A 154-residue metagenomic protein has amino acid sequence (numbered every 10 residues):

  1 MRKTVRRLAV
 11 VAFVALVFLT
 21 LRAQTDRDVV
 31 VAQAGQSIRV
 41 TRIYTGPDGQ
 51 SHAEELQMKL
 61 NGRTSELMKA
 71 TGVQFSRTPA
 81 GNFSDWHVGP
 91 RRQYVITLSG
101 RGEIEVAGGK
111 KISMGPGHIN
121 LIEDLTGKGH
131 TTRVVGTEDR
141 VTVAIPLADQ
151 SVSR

Functional and structural regions predicted by a protein language model:
M1-V10: Bacterial N-terminal signal peptides that target proteins for export
A9-F18: Bacterial N-terminal signal peptides
Q24-G72, P79: N-terminal secretory signal peptides
Q57-N61, T71-G89, D124-T126, D149 (+1 more regions): Conserved short histidine dyad/triad with adjacent acidic residue
F83-S84, R101-E105, I119: Short beta-strand segments in beta-sandwich/barrel cores
V88-I104: Short, conserved beta-strand element in jelly-roll/cupin
G108-L125: Short acidic-glycine-tyrosine-enriched beta hairpin
N120-I122, T131, V135-V152: A short hydrophobic beta-strand segment most commonly corresponding to one strand of the jelly-roll/cupin
